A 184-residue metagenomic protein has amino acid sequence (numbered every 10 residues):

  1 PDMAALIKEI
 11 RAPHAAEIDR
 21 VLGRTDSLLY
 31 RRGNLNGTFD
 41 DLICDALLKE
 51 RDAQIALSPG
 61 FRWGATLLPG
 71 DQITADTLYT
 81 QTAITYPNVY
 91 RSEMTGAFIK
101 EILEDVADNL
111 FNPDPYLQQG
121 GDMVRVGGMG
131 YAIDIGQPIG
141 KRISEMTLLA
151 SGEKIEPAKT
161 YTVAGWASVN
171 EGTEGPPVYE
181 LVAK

Functional and structural regions predicted by a protein language model:
P1-E17, L110-Q118, D122-R125: Active-site-adjacent helix-turn-beta-strand microarchitecture at beta-sheet edges that either contains or buttresses
D2-T74: Hard-cation-handling environments
D41-K184: Feature captures C-terminal
